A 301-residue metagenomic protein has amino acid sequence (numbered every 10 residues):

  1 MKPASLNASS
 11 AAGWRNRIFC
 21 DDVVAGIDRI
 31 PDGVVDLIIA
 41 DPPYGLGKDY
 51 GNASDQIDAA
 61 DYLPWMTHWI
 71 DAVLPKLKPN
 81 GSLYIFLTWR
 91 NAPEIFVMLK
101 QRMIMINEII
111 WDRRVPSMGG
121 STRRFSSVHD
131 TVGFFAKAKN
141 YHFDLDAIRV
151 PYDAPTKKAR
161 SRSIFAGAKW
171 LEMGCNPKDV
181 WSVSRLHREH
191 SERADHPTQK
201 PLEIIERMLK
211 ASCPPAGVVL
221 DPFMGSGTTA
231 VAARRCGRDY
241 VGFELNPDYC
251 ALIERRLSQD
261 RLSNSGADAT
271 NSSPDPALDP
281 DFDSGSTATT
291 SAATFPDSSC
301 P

Functional and structural regions predicted by a protein language model:
M1-A251, P276-D283, A288-C300: Core catalytic lobe of class I
A4, A8-G13, E254-D268: Short, conserved SAM-binding/catalytic segment of Class I S-adenosyl-L-methionine-dependent methyltransferases
D146-R149, N264-P274: Short, flexible loop/turn segments with low-complexity composition
R188, E206, L262, A267-T270: A periodicity- and composition-biased signal for non-globular, repetitive helical segments
